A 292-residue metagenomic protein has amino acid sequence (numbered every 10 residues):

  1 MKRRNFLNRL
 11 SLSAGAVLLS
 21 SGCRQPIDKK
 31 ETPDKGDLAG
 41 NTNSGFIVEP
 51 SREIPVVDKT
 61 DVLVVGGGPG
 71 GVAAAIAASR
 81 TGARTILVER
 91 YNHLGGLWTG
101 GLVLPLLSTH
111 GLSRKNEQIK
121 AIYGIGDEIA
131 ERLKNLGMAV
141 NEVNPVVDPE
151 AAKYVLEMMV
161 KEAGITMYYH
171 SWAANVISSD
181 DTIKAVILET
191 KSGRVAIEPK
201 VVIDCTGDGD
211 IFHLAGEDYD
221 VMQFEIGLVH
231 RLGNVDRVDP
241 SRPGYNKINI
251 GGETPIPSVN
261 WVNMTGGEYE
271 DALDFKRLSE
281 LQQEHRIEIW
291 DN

Functional and structural regions predicted by a protein language model:
N5-P26: N-terminal export signals
S11, A77, A83-R84, E89-N175 (+1 more regions): Conserved N-terminal/central alpha/beta ligand/cofactor-binding core
R24-A39: Short, low-complexity, disordered segments immediately C-terminal to signal peptides in bacterial exported proteins
S44-K59: A short, basic/flexible loop-to-alpha-helix module at the beginning of a structural domain
E53, I125, K153, H170 (+3 more regions): Flavin (FAD/FMN)-binding glycine-rich loop and adjacent Rossmann-like elements that form
V57-G68: Beta1/beta-strand and adjacent pyrophosphate-binding region of the FAD-binding site in flavoprotein oxidoreductases
G71: N-terminal Rossmann-fold NAD(P) dinucleotide-binding loop
I177-V195: Conserved beta-strand-loop-beta-strand element in the redox core of flavoprotein oxidoreductases
